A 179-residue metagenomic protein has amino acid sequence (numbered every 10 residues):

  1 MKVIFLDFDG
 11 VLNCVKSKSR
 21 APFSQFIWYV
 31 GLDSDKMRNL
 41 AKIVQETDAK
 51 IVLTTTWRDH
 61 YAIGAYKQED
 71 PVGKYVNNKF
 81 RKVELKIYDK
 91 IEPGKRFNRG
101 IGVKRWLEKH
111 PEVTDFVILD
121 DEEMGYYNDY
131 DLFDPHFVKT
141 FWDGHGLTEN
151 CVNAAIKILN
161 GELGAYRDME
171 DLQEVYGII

Functional and structural regions predicted by a protein language model:
M1-D48: Active-site neighborhood of HAD-like aspartate-dependent phosphohydrolases
V3, K50, D115-V117: Structural motif
L6, T54-W57, L119-D121: Short His-Asn-centered micro-motif
N13-V15, H60-G64, G125-D129, L147: Short catalytic/ligand-binding loop motif for oxyanion handling, primarily in non-cytosolic enzymes, centered on
V30-G31, H60-I63, G94-F97: Acidic-and-aromatic substrate-binding clefts and catalytic sites of carbohydrate-active enzymes
V30-L40, Y66-V76, G100: Well-ordered, non-membrane alpha-helical segments in soluble/globular domains
V44-K67: Substrate-recognition element of Asp-dependent hydrolases with the DxDx(T/V) motif
D70-I179: C-terminal cap/substrate-recognition subdomain and adjoining C-terminal extension of metal-dependent phosphatase-like
